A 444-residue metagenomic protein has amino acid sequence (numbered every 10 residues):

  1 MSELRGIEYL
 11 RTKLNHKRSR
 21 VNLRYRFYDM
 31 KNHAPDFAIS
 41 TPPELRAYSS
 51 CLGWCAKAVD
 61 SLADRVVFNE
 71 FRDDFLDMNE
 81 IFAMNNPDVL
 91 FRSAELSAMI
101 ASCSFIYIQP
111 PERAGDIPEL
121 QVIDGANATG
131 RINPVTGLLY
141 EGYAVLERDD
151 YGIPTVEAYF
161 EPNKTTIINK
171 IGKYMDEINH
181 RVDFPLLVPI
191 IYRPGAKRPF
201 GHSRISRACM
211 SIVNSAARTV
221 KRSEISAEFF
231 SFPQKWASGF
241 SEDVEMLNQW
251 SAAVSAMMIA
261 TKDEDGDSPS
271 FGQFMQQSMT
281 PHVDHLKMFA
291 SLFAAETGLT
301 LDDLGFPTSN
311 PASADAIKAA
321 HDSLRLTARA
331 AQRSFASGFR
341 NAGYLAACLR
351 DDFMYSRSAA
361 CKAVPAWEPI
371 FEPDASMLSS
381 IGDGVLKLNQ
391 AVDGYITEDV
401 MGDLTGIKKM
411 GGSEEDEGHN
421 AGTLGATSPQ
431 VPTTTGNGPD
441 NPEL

Functional and structural regions predicted by a protein language model:
M1-L120, T435-L444: Extended, helix-rich architectural segments
L10, R26, P43, A47 (+4 more regions): Conserved aromatic-histidine-acidic binding/catalytic patches
A58, V66, E70-D73, S268-Q273 (+1 more regions): Short glycine/proline-rich turn/loop motifs
F91, D303, G411-E414: A generic structural-conservation signal
E95-I100, V135-T136, D149-Y151, E224-E228 (+1 more regions): A general structural signal for short secondary-structure junctions and capping/turn motifs
F105-S203: Extended, regular secondary-structure scaffolds
I178-A316, C361-K362, W367-M377: Extended, charged amphipathic alpha-helical segments
W250-D263, Q273-M275, V283, M288-T297 (+3 more regions): C-terminal anchoring/interaction modules
